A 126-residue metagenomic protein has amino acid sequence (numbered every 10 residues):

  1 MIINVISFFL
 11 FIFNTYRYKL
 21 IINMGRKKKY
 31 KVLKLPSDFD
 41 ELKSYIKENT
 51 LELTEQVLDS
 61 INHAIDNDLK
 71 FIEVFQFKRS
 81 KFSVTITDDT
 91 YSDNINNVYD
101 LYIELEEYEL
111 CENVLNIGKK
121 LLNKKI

Functional and structural regions predicted by a protein language model:
F8-N23: Short, Lys/Arg-enriched N-terminal segments with co-localized hydrophobic residues within the first ~10-30 amino acids
T15-R17, K29, S44, V98-L101 (+1 more regions): Intrinsically disordered, low-complexity N-terminal regions enriched in serine/proline/glycine with scattered basic
M24-T90: Long, non-catalytic architectural segments outside compact domain cores
S92-I126: Short, compact, well-ordered microdomains
